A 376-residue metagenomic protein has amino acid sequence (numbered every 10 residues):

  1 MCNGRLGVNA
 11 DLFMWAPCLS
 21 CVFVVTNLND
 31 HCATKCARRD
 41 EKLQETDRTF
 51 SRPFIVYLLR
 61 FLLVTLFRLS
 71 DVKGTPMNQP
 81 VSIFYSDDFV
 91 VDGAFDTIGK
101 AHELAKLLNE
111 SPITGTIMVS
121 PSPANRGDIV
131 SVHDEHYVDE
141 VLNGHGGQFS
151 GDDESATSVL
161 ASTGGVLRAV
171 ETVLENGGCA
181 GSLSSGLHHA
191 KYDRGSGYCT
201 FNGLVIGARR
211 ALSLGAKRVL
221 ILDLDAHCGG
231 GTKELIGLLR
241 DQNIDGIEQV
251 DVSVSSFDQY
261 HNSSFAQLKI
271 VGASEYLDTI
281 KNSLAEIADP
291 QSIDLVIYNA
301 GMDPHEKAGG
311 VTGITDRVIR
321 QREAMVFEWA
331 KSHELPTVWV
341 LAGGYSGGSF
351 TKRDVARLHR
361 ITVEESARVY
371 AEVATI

Functional and structural regions predicted by a protein language model:
C2, C18-C21, C32, C36: Cysteine-centered motifs
D11, N27-H31, D40, D47 (+1 more regions): Intrinsic-disorder-associated, low-complexity terminal segments enriched in Asp/Asn/His/Tyr and depleted of Lys/Arg
L58-P76: Short, Lys/Arg-enriched N-terminal segments with co-localized hydrophobic residues within the first ~10-30 amino acids
M77-A124: N-terminal low-complexity, Ser/Thr- and acidic-residue-enriched intrinsically disordered segments
P80, D139-I376: A general "terminal functional-core" signal
P123-G146: Charged, often glycine-rich, active-site loop that binds/positions anionic groups
